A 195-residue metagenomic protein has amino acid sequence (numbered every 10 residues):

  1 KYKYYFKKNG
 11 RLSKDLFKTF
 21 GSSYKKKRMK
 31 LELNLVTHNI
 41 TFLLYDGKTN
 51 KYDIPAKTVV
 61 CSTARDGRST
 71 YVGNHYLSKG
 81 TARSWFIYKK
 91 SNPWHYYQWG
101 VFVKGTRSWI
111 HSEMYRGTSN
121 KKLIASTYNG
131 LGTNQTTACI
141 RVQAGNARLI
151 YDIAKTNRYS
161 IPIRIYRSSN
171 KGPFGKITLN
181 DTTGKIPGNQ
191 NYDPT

Functional and structural regions predicted by a protein language model:
K1, A56-T58, N134: Extended, compositionally biased low-complexity polar/Lys-Gly-rich tracts and adjacent boundary/linker regions are
K1-K27: Extracellular adhesion/carbohydrate-binding repeat motifs centered on closely spaced tryptophans
K3-K7, M29-E32, T41-F42, P162-R164: Ordered hydrophobic segments in well-structured contexts
Y5-F6, I40, L77, N157: Generic low-polarity alpha-helical segments
N9, D46-K48, S169: Solvent-exposed strand-loop boundary residues in beta-sheet-rich modules
F20, Y24-K121: Gly/Pro-biased beta-strand-loop elements
Y88-T195: Exported/periplasmic cell-wall-interacting domains
